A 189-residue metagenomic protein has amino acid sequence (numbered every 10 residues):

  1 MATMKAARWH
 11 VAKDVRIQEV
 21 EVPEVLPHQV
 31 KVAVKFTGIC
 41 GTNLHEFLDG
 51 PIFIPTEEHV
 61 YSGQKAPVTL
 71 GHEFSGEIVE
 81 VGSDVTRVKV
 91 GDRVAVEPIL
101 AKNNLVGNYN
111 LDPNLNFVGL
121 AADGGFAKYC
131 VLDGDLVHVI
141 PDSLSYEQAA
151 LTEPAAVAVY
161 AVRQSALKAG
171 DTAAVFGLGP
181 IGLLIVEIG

Functional and structural regions predicted by a protein language model:
K5, Q29-K31, T172: Residues that mark the start of a beta-strand
V11-K13, L26: Residue-level recognition of beta-strand termini and adjacent short loop/turns
K13-I17, G41-T42: Short N-terminal binding/cap micro-motifs at the start of the first secondary-structure element
I17-E19, S75-E77, Y129-V131, V137: Conserved hydrophobic/aromatic beta-strand scaffold that supports enzyme active sites
P23-T37, I52-L100, P141-S143: Glycine-rich beta-strand-centered segment in the early N-terminal region that forms part of a ligand/cofactor-binding
C40, I54-G63, V88, E97-H138 (+1 more regions): Cysteine-cluster motifs in flexible loop/terminal segments that predominantly coordinate metals
H45-F53: Short Gly/aromatic-enriched secondary-structure transition segments
R93-V94, L144-G189: Mid-domain Rossmann-like dinucleotide-binding core that forms the NAD(H)/NADP(H) cofactor-binding site
